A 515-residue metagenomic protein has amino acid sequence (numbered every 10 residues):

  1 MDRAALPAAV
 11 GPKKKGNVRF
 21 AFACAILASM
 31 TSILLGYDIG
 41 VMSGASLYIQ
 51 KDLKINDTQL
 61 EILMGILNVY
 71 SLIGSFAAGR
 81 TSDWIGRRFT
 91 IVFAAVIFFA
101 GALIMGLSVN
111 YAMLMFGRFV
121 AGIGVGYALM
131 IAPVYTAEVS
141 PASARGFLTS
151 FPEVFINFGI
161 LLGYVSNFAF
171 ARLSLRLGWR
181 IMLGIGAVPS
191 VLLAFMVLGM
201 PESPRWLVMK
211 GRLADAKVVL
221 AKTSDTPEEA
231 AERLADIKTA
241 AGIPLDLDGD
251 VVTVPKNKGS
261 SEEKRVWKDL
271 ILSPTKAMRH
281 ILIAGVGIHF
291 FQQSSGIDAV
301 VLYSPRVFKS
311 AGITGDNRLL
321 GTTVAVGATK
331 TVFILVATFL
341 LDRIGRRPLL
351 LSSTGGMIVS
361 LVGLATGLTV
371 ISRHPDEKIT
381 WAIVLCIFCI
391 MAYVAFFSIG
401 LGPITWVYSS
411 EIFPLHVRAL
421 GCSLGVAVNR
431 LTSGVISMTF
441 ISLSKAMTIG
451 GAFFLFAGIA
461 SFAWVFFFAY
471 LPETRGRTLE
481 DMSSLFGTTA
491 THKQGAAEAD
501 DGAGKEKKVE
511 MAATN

Functional and structural regions predicted by a protein language model:
M1-A221, E232-R233, L245-N515: Transmembrane-helix signature of 12-pass secondary carriers
S224-P227: Short helix/loop segments within enzyme catalytic domains that coordinate or immediately flank catalytic cofactors
A230, L234-G242: TPR/TPR-like alpha-solenoid helical repeat scaffolds
